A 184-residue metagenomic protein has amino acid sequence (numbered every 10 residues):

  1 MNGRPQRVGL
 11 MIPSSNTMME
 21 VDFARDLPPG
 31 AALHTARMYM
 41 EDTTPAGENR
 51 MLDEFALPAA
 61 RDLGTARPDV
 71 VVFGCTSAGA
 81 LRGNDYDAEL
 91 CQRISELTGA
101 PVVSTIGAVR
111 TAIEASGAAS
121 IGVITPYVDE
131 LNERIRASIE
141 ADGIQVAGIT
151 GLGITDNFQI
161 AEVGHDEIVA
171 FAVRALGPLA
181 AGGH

Functional and structural regions predicted by a protein language model:
M1-P58, I124, D129-E167: N-terminal glycine-rich anion-binding loop in soluble enzyme alpha/beta folds
M1-R4, S95-E96, I113-S116, A175-L179: Solvent-exposed alpha-helices and their adjacent loops that cap or buttress functional pockets in soluble metabolic
D53-A66, I168-G182: Short, well-structured alpha-helical segments in soluble
A60-G107: Glycine/small-residue-rich loop that forms an oxyanion/phosphate-binding "nest" at active or ligand-binding sites
D69-G74, G122-I124, A180-H184: Periplasmic-binding protein-like
L90-G143: Hydrophobic, well-structured mid-protein blocks that either form specific transmembrane helices
S104-V109, V163-R174: Active-site glycine-rich loop that binds ribose-phosphate moieties when present
